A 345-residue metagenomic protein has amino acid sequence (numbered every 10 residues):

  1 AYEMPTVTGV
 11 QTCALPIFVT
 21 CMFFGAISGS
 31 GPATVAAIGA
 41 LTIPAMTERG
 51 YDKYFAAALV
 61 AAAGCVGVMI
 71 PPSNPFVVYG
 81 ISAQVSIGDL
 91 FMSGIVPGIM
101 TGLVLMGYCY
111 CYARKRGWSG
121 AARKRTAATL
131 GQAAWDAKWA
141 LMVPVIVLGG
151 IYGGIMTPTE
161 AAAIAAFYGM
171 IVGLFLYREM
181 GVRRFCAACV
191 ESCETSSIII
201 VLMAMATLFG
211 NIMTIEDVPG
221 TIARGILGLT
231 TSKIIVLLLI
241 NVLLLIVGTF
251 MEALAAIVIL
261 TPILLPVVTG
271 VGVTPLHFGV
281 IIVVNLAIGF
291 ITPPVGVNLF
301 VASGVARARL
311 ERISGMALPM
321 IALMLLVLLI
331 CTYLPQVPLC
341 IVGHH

Functional and structural regions predicted by a protein language model:
A1-C13: Single conserved hydrophobic/aromatic residue that forms the stacking wall/gate of nucleotide- or nucleobase-binding
V10-H345: Alpha-helical transmembrane segments of multi-pass membrane transport proteins
